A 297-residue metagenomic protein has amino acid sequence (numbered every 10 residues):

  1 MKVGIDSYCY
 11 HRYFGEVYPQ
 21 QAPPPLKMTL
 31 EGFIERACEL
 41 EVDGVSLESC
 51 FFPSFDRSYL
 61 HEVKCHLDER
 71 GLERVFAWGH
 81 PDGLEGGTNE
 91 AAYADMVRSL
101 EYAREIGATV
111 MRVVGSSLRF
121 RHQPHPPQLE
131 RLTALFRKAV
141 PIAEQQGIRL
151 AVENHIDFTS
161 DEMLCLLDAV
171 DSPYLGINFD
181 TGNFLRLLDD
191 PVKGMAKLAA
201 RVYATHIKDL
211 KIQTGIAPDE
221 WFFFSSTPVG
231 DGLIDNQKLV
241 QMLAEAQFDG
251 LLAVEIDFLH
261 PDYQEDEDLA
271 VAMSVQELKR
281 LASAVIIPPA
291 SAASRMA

Functional and structural regions predicted by a protein language model:
M1-R104, P127, S172, Q241 (+1 more regions): N-terminal pre-domain/capping segments
V3-S7, V45-L47, R74-G79, M111-V113 (+4 more regions): Hydrophobic faces of well-ordered beta-strands that scaffold small-molecule active sites in alpha/beta enzyme cores
H11-K27, H122-Q123, L185-D249, Y263-L269: Gly/Pro-rich active-site loop or hairpin
L40, E105-I106, A200, A246: Structural motif
V45, R137-L233, S283-V285: Acidic/histidine-rich catalytic cores of soluble enzymes
L47-Y59, P81-Y93, R119-Q123, N154-D161 (+3 more regions): Acidic-and-aromatic substrate-binding clefts and catalytic sites of carbohydrate-active enzymes
T88-V110, R131-E144: An active-site-proximal structural segment forming one wall of the substrate-binding cleft that immediately precedes
A103-P124, Q146-D157: Active-site groove signature of glycoside hydrolases
